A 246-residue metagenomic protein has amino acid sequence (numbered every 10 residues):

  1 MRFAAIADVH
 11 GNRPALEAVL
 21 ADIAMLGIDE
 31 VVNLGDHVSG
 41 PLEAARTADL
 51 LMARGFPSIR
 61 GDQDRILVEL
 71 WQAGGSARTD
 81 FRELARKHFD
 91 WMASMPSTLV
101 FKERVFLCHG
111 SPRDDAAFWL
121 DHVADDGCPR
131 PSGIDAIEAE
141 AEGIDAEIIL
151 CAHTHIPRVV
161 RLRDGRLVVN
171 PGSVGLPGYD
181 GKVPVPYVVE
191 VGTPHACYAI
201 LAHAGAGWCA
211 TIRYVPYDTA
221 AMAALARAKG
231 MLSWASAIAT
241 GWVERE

Functional and structural regions predicted by a protein language model:
R2-A93: Core catalytic region of metal-dependent phosphoesterases/phosphodiesterases, especially metallo-beta-lactamase-like
R2-H10, R104-S111, V168-G172: Active-site-proximal beta-strand elements of phosphoester/diester hydrolases
H10-A15, S39-L42, D64-E69, V100 (+3 more regions): Active-site environment of divalent metal-dependent phosphoester hydrolases
E17-A18, A44-R46, W71-Q72, W119-L120 (+2 more regions): Short amphipathic alpha-helical segments
A24-G27, R86-V160: His/acidic metal-ligating clusters that form di-metal
E30, P57, I148, R166-V168: Structural motif
N33, C151, N170: Redox-cofactor binding/interface segments in oxidoreductases and associated redox assembly factors
R161-E246: Acidic, His/Gly-rich catalytic cores of divalent-metal-dependent hydrolytic chemistry
